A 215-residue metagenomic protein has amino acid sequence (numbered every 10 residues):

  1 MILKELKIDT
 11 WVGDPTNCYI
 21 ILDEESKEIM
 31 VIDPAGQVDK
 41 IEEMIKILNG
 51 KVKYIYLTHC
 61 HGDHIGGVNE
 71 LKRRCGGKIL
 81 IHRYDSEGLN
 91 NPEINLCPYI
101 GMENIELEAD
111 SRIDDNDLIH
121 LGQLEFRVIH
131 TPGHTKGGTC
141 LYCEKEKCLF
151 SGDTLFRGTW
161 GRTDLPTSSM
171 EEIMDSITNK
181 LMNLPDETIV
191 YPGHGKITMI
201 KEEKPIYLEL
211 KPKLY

Functional and structural regions predicted by a protein language model:
M1-L48, C140-G152: Conserved beta-strand hairpin/beta-sheet module of binuclear metal-dependent hydrolase folds, prominently
I2-K4, K51, K78, S111 (+2 more regions): Conserved beta-strand segments of alpha/beta enzyme cores
K7, L22, D114, H120 (+2 more regions): Residue-level detector of conserved, well-ordered beta-strand and adjacent loop positions that form binding/recognition
Y19, S111, N116-D117, T139 (+1 more regions): Residue-level detector of beta-strand structural context in well-folded domains
K27, N95-P98, E125-Y215: Metallo-beta-lactamase
M30-I32, Y54-Y56, V128-H130: Short catalytic-loop micro-motif centered on adjacent basic/acidic residues
G36-H120, P205-E209: Active-site HxH/HxHxD metal-binding segment of metal-dependent hydrolases
